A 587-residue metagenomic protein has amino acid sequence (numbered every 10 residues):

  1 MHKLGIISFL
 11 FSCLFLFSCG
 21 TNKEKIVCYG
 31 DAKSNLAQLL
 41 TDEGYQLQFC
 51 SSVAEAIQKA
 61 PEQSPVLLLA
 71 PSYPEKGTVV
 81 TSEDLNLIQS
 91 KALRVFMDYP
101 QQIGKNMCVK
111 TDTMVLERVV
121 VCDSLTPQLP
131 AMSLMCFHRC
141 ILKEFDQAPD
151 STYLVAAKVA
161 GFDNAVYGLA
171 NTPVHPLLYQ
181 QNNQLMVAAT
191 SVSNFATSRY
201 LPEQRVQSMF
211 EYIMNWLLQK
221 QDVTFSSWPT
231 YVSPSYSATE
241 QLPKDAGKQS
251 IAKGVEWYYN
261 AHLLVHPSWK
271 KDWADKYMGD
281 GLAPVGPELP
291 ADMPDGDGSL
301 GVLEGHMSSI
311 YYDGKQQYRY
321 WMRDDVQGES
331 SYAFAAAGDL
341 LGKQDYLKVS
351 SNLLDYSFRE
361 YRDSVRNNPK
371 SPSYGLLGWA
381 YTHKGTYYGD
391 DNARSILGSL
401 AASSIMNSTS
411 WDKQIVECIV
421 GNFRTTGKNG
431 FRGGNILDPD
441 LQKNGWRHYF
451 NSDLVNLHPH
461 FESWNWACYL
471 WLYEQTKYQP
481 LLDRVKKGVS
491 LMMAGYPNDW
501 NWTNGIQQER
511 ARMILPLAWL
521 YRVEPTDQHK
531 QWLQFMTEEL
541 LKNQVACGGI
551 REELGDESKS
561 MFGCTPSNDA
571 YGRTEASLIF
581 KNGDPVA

Functional and structural regions predicted by a protein language model:
M1-E24: Bacterial Sec-dependent N-terminal signal peptides
K25-M107: Helical hinge/lid and interdomain linker segments adjacent to catalytic or ligand-binding clefts that mediate domain
A32-K33, D42-Y45, A60-P61, P65-V66 (+4 more regions): Carbohydrate-active enzymes and regulators
E62-S64, S151, V365, G548: Glycine-centered loop/turn motifs
Y73-S151: A glycine-rich, often tryptophan-bearing local segment used as a flexible ligand/cofactor-contacting loop or short
F96, V166-K253: Extracellular ligand-binding/catalytic regions of CAZymes and related secreted enzymes and adhesion modules
R118-S191, F195-S198: Catalytic beta-strand/loop cores that center a nucleophilic Ser/Cys/Thr and support acyl-enzyme chemistry
W216-A587: Glycan-recognition and catalytic cores of secretory/periplasmic carbohydrate-active enzymes
